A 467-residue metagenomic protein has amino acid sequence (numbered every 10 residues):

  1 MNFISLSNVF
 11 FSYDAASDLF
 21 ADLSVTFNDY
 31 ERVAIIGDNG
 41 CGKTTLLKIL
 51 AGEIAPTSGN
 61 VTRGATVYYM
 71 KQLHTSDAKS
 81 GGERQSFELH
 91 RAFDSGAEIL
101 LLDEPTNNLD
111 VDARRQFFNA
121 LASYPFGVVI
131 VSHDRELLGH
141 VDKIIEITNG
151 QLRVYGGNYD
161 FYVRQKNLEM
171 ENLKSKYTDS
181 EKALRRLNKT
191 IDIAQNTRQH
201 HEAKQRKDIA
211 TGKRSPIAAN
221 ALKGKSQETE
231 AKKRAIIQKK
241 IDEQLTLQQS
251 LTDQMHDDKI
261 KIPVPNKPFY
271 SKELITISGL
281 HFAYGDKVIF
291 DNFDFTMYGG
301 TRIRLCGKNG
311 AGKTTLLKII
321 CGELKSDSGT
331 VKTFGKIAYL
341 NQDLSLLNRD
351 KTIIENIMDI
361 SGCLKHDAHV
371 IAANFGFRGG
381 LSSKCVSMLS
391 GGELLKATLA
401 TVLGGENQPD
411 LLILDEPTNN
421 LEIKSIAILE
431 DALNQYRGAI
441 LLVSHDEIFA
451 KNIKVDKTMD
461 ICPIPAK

Functional and structural regions predicted by a protein language model:
M1-S175, K267-K467: ABC ATP-binding cassette signature C-motif
M1-Y13, G81-G82, L168-Y284: Coupling and communication elements adjacent to P-loop NTPase active sites across diverse families
